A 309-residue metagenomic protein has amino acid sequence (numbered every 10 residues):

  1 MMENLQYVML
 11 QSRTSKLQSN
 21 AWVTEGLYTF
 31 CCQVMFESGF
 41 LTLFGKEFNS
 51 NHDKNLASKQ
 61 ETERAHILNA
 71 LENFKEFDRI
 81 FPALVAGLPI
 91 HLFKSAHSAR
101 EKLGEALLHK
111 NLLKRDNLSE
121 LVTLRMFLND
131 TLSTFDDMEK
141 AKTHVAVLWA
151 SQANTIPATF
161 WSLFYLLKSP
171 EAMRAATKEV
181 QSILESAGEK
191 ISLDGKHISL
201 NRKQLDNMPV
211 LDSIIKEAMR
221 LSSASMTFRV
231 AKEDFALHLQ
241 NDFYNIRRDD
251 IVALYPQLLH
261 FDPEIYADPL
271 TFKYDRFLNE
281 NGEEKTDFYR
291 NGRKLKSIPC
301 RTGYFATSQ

Functional and structural regions predicted by a protein language model:
M2-T159: Cytochrome P450 heme-thiolate monooxygenase catalytic core
T42, A106-L113, S162-S169, E179-I183 (+3 more regions): Generic, well-ordered alpha-helical scaffold segments in large soluble proteins
N154-E179, S308-Q309: Cytochrome P450 catalytic-core helices
K190-F243, A253, L259, P263 (+1 more regions): Conserved cytochrome P450 K-helix E-x-x-R motif and the immediately C-terminal K′/meander segment
L254-Y289: Conserved cytochrome P450 K-helix/beta-meander segment immediately N-terminal to the heme-binding cysteine loop
L278-Q309: Cytochrome P450 heme-thiolate "Cys pocket" and heme-binding signature region
